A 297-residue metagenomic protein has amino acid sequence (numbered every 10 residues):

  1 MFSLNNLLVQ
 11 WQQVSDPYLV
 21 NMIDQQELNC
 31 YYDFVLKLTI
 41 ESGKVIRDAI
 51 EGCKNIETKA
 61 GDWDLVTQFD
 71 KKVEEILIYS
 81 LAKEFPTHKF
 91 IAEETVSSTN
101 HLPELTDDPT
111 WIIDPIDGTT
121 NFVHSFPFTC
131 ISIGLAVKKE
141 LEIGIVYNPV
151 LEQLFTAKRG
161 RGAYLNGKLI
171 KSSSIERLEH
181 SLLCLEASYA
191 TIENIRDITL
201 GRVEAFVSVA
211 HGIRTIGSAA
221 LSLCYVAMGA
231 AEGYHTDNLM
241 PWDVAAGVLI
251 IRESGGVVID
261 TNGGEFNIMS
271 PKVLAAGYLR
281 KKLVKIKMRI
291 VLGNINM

Functional and structural regions predicted by a protein language model:
F2-I116, I295: N-terminal subdomain of lithium-sensitive/metallo-dependent phosphomonoesterases centered on the IMPase/IPPase/PAP
I46, D70, L81, T119 (+5 more regions): Residue-level signal for inorganic ion chemistry
G52, T129, A157-R161, R252 (+1 more regions): A short, compositionally biased
E57, A82, H101-E104, V146 (+3 more regions): Short secondary-structure boundary/capping segments
K71, E75, E94, P115-G118 (+4 more regions): Generic detector of well-ordered alpha-helical packing
N100, E104-Y164: DPxDG-like acidic metal-binding loop motif
A136-E140, V150, R159-G162, K168 (+3 more regions): Short loop segments at secondary-structure junctions
S172-M297: An extended, acidic
